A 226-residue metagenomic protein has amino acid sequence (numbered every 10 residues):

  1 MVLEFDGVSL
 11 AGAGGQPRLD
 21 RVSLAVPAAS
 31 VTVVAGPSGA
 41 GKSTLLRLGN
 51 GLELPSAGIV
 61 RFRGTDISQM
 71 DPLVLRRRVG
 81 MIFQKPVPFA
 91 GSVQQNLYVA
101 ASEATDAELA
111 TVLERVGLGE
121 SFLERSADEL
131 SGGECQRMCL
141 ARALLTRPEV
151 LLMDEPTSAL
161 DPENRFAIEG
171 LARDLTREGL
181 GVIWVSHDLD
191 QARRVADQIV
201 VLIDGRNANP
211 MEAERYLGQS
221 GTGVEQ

Functional and structural regions predicted by a protein language model:
N50: Helix-to-loop junction immediately C-terminal to a conserved catalytic motif
G58-D66, L75: Conserved ABC transporter NBD signature motif
D106-F122: Conserved ABC ATPase "signature" region
S126-L130, E134: Conserved ABC ATPase signature
L151-D154: Catalytic Walker B motif of ABC-type/P-loop ATPase nucleotide-binding domains
D161: ABC-family nucleotide-binding domains
S186-H187: H-loop/switch region of ABC-family ATPase nucleotide-binding domains
